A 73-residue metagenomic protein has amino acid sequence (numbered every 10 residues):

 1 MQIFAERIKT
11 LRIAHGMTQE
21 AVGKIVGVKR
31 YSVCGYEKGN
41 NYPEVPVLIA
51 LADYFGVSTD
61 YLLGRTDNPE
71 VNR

Functional and structural regions predicted by a protein language model:
Q2, I13-A14, Y42: Short amphipathic helical patch at the helix-1/turn junction of helix-turn-helix
E6-I25, A50: Short basic helix-loop element that most often maps to the first helix and adjoining turn of HTH DNA-binding modules
I8, V22-G23, V33-Y36, L62: Conserved hydrophobic/aromatic packing and binding residues within compact polymer-binding modules
T10, A14, Y54-V57, N68: Conserved amphipathic alpha-helical interaction elements at protein-protein interfaces in regulatory, energy-coupling
G27, P46-Y61: DNA major-groove recognition helix of helix-turn-helix/homeodomain DNA-binding modules
G27-P43: Recognition helix of helix-turn-helix/homeodomain-like DNA-binding domains that insert into the DNA major groove
L63-R73: Short, charged recognition helix plus adjacent turn of helix-turn-helix-like nucleic-acid-binding domains
